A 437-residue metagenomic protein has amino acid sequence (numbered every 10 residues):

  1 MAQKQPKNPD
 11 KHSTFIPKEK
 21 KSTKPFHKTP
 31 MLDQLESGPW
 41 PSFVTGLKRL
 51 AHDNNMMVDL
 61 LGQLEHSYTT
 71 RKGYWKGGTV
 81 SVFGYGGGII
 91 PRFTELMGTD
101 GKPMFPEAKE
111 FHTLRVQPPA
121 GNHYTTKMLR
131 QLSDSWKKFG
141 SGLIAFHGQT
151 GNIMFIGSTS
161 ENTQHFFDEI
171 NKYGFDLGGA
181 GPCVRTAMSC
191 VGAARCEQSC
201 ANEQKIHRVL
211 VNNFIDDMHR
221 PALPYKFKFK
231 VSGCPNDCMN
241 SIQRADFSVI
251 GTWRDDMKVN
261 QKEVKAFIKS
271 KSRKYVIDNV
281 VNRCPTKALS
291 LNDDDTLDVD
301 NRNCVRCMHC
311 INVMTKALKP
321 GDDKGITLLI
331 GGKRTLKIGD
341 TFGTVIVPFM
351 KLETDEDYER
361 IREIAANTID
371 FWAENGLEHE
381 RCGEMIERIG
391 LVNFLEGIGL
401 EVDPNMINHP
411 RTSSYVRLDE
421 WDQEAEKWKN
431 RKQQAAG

Functional and structural regions predicted by a protein language model:
A2-D100: Charge-rich, low-complexity segments
A2-P9, S13-P17, D33, L50 (+8 more regions): Small-residue-enriched alpha-helical segments and adjacent helix-cap loops that form tight helix-helix packing
H66-Y124, M188-G192, G343-M350: Short glycine-/aliphatic-rich beta-strand segments at the starts of folded cytosolic domains
S141-G148, A180-P182, R220-K226, L291-D294 (+2 more regions): Flexible, glycine/charged-enriched surface loops at secondary-structure junctions
A187-C190, F227-P235, C382-L395, Y415: A glycine-rich phosphate-binding loop feature that marks nucleotide/adenosyl-phosphate handling sites
D246, D278-L297, N303-T327: Iron-sulfur cluster-binding cysteine motifs and their immediate structural context in ferredoxin-like electron-transfer
K333-G376: A hydrophobic, small-residue-rich beta->alpha segment in the mid-to-C-terminal subdomain of diverse proteins
N393-G437: C-terminal, charged low-complexity interaction regions
